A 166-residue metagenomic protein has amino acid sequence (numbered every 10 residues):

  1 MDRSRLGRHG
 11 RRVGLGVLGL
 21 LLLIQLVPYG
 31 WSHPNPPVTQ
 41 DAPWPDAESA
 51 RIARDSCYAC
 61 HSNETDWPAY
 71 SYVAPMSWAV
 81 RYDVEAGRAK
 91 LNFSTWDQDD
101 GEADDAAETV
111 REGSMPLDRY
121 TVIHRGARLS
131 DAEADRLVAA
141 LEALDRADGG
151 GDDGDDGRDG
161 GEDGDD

Functional and structural regions predicted by a protein language model:
M1-H9: Short, Lys/Arg-rich N-terminal segment immediately upstream of the first membrane anchor
R11-P28: Hydrophobic membrane-insertion alpha-helices, especially the h-region of bacterial N-terminal signal peptides
H33-A53: Electrostatic cytochrome c docking/interface patches
A53-E64, M115, L137: The canonical Cys-X-X-Cys-His
A69-P75: Short cysteine/histidine-rich zinc-coordinating motifs and their immediately flanking basic loops
W78-H124: Extracytoplasmic electron-transfer domains, predominantly the class I c-type cytochrome c fold
G113-S114, T121-G151: C-terminal capping alpha-helices of c-type cytochrome domains
G151-D166: Long, acidic low-complexity intrinsically disordered regions
